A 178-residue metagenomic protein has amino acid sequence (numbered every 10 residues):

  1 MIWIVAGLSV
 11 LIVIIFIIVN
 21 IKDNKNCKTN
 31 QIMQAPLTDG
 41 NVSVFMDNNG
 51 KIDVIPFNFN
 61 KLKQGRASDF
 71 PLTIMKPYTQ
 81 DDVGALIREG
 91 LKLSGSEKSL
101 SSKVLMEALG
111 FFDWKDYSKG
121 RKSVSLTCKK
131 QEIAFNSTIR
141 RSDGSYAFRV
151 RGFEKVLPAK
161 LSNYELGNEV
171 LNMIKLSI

Functional and structural regions predicted by a protein language model:
I2-N26: N-terminal signal-anchor transmembrane alpha helix of single-pass membrane proteins, serving as the membrane-anchoring
W3, L126-K130: Charged/polar interaction segments and conserved charged motifs
L11-I14, K103, F112, K129 (+4 more regions): Low-complexity, intrinsically disordered/propeptide-like segments
K25-P36, E89, L93-T127: Intrinsic disorder/low-complexity detector
D39-D82, Q131-N168: Intrinsically disordered, low-complexity regulatory segments enriched in Ser/Thr/Pro and charged residues
L62-Q64, L93, E97, S101 (+3 more regions): Generic marker of "main functional regions" within proteins
T79-L100, L166-L176: Repeat-associated, polar segments at repeat-unit boundaries in modular proteins
